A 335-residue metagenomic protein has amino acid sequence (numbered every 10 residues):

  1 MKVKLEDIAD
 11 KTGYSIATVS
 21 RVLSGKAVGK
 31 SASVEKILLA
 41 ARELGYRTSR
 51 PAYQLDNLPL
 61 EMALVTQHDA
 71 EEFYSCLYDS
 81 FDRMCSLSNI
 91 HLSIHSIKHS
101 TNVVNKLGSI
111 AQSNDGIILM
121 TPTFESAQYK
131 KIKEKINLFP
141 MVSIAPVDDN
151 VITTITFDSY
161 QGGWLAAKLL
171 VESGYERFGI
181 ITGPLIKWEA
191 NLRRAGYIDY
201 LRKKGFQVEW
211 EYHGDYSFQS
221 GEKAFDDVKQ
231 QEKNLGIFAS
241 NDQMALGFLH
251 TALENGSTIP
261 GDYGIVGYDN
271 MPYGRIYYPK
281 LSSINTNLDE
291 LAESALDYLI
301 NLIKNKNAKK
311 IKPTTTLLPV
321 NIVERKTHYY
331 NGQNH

Functional and structural regions predicted by a protein language model:
M1-Q54: N-terminal helix-turn-helix DNA-binding module of bacterial transcription factors
S15, R47, D115, Y175-R177 (+2 more regions): Short acidic/polar active-site loop segments enriched in Thr and Asp
A32, T66-C76, I94-N102, I155-L165 (+6 more regions): Hinge/beta->alpha junction and helix N-cap segments in small-molecule ligand-binding domains
L44, Q112-S113, S173-Y175, V228-K233 (+1 more regions): Glycine-rich phosphate-binding loop signature in dinucleotide/nucleotide-binding domains
N57-K168, K229-Q230: Alpha-helical recognition/docking segments in bacterial nutrient-uptake and carbohydrate-utilization systems
A63, N114-P122, G179-I181, Y212 (+2 more regions): Periplasmic-binding protein-like
D227-H335: Flexible loop/turn connectors
